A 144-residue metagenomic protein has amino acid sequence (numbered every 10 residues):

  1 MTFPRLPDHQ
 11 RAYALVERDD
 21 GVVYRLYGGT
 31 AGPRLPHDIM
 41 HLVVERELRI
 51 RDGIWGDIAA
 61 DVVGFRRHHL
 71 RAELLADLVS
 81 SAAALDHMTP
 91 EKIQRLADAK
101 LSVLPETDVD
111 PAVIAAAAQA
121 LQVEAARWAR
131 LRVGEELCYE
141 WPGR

Functional and structural regions predicted by a protein language model:
M1-V16, V22-P36, E47-R144: Metalloprotease/metallohydrolase-associated module, dominated by Zn2+-dependent proteases
V44: Short active-site segment of divalent metal-dependent hydrolases/proteases that encodes the spacing between
